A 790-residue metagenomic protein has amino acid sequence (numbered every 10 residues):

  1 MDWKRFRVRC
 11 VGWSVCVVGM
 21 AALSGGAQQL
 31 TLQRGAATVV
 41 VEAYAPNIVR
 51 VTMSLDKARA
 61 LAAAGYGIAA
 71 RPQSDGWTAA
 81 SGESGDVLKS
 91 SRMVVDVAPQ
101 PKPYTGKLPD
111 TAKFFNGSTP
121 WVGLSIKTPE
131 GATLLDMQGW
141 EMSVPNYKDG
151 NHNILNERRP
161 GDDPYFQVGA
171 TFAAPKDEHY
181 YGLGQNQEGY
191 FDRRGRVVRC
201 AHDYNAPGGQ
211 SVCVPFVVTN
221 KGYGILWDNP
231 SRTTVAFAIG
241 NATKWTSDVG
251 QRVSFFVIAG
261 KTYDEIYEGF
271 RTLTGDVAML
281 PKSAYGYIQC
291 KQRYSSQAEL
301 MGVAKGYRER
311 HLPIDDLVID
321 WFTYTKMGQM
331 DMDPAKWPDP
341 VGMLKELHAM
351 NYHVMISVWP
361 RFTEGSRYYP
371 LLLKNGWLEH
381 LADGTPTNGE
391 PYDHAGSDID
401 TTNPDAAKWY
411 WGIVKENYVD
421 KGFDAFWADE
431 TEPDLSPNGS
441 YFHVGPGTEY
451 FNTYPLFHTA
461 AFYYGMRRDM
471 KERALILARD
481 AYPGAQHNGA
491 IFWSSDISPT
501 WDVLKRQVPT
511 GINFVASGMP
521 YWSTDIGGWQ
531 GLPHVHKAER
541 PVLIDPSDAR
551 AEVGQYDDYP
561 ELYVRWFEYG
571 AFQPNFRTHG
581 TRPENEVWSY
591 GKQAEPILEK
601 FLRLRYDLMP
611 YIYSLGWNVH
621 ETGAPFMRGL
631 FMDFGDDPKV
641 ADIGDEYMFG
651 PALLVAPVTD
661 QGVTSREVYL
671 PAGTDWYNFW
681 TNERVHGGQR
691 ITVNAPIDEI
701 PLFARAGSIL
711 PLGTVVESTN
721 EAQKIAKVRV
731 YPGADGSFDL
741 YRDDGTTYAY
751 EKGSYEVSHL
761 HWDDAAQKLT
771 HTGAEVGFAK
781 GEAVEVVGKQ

Functional and structural regions predicted by a protein language model:
M1-V8: N-terminal secretory signal peptides that target proteins for export/translocation
V11-A22: Bacterial N-terminal signal peptides
A27-Q28: Boundary of Sec targeting at the N-terminus
V41, V51-M53, L88, R92-V95 (+2 more regions): Short, well-ordered beta-strand segments enriched in hydrophobic/aromatic residues
E42-P46, A60-R71, D96-S125, G777-Q790: Extended Gly/Ser/Thr-rich low-complexity repeat segments, especially those forming or decorating extracellular
Y44-D86: A low-complexity, Ser/Thr/Gly/Pro-enriched, surface-exposed linker/loop concept that marks segments flanking
I126-E699, A704: Catalytic-domain carbohydrate-binding cleft regions of carbohydrate-active enzymes
L702-Q790: Accessory, solvent-exposed terminal regions and/or long lumenal/extracellular loops of proteins
